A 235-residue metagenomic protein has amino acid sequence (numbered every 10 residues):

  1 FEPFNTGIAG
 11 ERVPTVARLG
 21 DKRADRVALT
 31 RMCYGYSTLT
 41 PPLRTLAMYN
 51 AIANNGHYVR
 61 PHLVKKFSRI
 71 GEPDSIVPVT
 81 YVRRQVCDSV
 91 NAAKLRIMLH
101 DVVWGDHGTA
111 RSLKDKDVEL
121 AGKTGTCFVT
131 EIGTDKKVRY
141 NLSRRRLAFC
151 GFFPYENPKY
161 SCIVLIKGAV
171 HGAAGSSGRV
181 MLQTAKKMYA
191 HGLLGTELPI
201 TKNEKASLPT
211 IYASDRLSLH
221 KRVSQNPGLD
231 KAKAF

Functional and structural regions predicted by a protein language model:
F1-I166, H220-N226, K231-F235: Beta-lactam-recognizing serine transpeptidase/beta-lactamase-like catalytic domain environment
V16-A17, K66-I70, K116, H171 (+2 more regions): Short, surface-exposed, charged/polar-biased interaction segments
P73-Y81, G178-F235: Short, gly/Ser/Thr-rich active-site loops of penicillin-recognizing serine hydrolases
D88-S89, G172-G178: A short, polar/proline- and glycine-enriched secondary-structure boundary/capping micro-motif
V170-G172, A190: Short beta-strands and strand-coil junctions in structured, solvent-facing domains, enriched
